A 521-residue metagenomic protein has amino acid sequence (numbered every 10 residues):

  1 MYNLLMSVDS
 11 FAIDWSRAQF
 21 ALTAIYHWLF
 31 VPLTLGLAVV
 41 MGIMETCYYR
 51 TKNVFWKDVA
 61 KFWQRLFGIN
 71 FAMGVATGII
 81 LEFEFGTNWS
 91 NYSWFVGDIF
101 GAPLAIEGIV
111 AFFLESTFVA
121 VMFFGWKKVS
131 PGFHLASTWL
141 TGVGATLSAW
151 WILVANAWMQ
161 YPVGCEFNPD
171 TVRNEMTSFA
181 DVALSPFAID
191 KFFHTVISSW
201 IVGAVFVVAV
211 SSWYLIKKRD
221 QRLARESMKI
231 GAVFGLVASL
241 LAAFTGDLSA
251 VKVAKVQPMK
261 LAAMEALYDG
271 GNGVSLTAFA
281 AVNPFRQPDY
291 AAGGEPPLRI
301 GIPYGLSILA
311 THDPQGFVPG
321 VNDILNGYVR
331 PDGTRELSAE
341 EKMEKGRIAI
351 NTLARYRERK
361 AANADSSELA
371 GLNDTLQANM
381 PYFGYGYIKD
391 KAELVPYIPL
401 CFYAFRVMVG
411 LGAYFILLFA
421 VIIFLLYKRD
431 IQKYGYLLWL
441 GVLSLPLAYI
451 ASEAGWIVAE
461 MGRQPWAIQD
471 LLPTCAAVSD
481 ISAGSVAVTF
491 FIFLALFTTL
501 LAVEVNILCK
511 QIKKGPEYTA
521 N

Functional and structural regions predicted by a protein language model:
Y2-N521: Polytopic transmembrane helical bundles with strong interfacial aromatic enrichment
